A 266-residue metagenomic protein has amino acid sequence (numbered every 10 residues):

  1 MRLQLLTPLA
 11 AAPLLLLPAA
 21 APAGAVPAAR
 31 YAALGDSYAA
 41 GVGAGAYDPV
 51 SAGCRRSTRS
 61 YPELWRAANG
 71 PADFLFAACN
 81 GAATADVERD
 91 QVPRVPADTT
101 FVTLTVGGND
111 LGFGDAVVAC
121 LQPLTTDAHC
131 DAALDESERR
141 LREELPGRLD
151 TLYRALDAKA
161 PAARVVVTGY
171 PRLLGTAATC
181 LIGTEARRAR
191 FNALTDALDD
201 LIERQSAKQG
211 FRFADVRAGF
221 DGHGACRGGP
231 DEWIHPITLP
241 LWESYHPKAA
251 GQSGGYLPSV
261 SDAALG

Functional and structural regions predicted by a protein language model:
M1-A25: Secretory targeting and sorting signals
A21-A32, V87-L104, G108, R148-A163 (+1 more regions): Short amphipathic alpha-helices and their capping/turn segments at secondary-structure boundaries
A25-A78, P93, Q122-L124: Serine-esterase "nucleophile elbow" of acetyl-processing enzymes
R30-G35, A39-G41, D73-A78, T100-T105 (+3 more regions): Structural recognition of the beta-strand scaffold that forms the well-ordered cores of secreted hydrolase catalytic
V42, D86-L141: Oxyanion-hole/transition-state-stabilizing segment in secreted/luminal serine hydrolases and related acyltransferases
A44-Y47, G114-D127, C180, A225-I237: Short, flexible, mixed-charge acidic loops at enzyme active sites
T99-L104, T125-L156, V166-V167, P171-F213: Conserved N-terminal glycine/acidic-rich loop preference
P171-G266: Catalytic His-Asp segment of secreted/periplasmic serine-dependent ester chemistry enzymes
